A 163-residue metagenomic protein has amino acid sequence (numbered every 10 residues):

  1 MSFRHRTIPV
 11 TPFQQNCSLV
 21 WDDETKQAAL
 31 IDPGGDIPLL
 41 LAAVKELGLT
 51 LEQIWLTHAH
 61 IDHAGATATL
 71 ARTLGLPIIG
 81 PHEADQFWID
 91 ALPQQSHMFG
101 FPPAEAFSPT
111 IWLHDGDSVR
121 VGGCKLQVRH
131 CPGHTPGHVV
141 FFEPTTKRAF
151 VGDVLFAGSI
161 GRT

Functional and structural regions predicted by a protein language model:
S2-L47, V140-G152: Conserved beta-strand hairpin/beta-sheet module of binuclear metal-dependent hydrolase folds, prominently
T7-P9, G80, W112, H130: Structural signal for conserved beta-strand scaffold positions within catalytic alpha/beta enzyme cores
Q14, G35-C124: Active-site HxH/HxHxD metal-binding segment of metal-dependent hydrolases
C17, L40, A66, D90 (+2 more regions): Short, function-defining helix-loop hinge/capping sites that tune catalysis or transport
V20, D32, H58, L70 (+4 more regions): Divalent metal-coordination and catalytic microenvironments
T25, G35, I61, D85 (+3 more regions): Short, glycine/acidic-enriched loop or turn micro-motifs at the edges of active sites
Q94-H97, S118, G123-T163: Metallo-beta-lactamase
